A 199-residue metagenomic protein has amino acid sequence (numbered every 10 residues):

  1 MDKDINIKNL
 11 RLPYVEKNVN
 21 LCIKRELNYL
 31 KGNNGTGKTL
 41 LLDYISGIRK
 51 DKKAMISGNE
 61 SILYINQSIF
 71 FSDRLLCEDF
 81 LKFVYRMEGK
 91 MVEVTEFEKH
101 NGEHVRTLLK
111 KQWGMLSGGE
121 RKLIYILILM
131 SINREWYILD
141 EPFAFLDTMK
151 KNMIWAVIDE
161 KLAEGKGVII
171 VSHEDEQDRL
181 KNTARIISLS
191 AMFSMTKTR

Functional and structural regions predicted by a protein language model:
Y29-G32, T39-M87: ABC ATPase nucleotide-binding domain signature region
Q112-E120: Conserved ABC ATPase signature
Y125-I126: Hydrophobic anchor residue at the start of the ABC signature
D140, L146-D147: ABC-family nucleotide-binding domains
E141-P142, I158: Walker B catalytic motif
K150-K151: Short alpha-helix in the ABC/ABC-like ATPase nucleotide-binding domain
K166-E174: Conserved H-loop
